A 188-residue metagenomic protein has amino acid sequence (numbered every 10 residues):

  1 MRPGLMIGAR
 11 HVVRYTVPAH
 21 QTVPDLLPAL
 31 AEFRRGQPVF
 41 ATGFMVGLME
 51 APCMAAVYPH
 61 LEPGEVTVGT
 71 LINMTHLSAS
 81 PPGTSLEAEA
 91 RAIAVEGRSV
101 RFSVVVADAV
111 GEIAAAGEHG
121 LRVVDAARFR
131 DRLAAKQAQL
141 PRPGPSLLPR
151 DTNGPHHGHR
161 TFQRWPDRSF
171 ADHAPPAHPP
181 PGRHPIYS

Functional and structural regions predicted by a protein language model:
R2-F40: Catalytic strand-loop segment that frames the active site of acyl-thioester-processing enzymes
V12-P18, T75, G120-R122: Generic structural detector for well-ordered beta-strands
V39-G47: Short, conserved micro-motifs enriched in small and acidic residues
C53-E87: Hydrophobic beta-strand-centered segment that forms part of the acyl-chain substrate-binding groove
P81-P82, R91-N153, F170, P181-Y187: HotDog/MaoC-like acyl-thioester-processing domains
T152, T161, A171-A177: Ala/Thr-enriched low-complexity intrinsically disordered regions
